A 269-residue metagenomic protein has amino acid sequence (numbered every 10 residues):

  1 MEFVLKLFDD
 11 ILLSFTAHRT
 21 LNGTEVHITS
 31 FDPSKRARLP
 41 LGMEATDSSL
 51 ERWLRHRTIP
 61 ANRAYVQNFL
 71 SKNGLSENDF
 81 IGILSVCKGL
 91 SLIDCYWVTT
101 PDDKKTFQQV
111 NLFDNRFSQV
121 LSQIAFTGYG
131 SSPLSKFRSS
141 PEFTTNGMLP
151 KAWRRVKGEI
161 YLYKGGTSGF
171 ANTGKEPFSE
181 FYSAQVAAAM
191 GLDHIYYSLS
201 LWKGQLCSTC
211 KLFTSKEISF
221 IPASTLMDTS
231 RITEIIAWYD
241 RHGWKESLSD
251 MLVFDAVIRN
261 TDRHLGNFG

Functional and structural regions predicted by a protein language model:
M1-R259, G269: Phosphate/dinucleotide-binding and metal-coordinating scaffold of catalytic cores in nucleotide-dependent enzymes
D262: Active-site/ligand-binding-proximal alpha/beta "capping" segment
L265-N267: Catalytic-loop Lys-Pro-X-Asn motif of eukaryotic-like protein kinases
